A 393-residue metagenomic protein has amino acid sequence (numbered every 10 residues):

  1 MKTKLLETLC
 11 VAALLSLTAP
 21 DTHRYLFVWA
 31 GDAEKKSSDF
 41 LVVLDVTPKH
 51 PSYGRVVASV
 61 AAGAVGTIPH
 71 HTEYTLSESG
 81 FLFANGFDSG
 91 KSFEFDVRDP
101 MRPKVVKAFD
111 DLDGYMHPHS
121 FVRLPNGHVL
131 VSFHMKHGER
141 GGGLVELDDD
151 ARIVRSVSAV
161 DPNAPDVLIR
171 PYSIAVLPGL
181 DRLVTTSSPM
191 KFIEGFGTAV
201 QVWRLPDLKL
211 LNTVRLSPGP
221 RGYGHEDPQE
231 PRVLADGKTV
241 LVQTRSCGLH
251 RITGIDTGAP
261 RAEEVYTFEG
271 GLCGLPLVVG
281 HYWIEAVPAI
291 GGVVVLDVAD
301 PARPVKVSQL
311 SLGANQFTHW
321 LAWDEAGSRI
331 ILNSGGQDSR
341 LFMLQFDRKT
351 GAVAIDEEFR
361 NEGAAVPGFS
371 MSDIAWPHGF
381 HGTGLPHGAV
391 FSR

Functional and structural regions predicted by a protein language model:
D32-K35, D88-K91, M135-E139, P189-I193 (+3 more regions): Short glycine/acidic-enriched loop and turn motifs that connect beta-strands
L44-S52, E94-P103, D150-R152, V202-L211 (+3 more regions): Short loop/turn segments immediately following beta-strands, especially the blade-tip and inter-blade linker loops
Y53-R123: Blade-loop segments of beta-propeller domains
G63-S77, L112-P125, A164-D181, P218-T239 (+3 more regions): Beta-rich, blade/repeat-based domains predominating in secreted/periplasmic proteins but also intracellular
V97-P178, S187-P189: Asp-box/WD-like beta-propeller blade repeats and closely related beta-sheet repeat scaffolds
I169, I174-V294: Beta-propeller domains
E269-R348: Loop/turn-rich, solvent-exposed surfaces of beta-rich toroidal or solenoidal domains
S328-R393: Blade-level signature of beta-propeller repeat domains, shared across WD40, Kelch, NHL, RCC1 and BNR/Asp-box propellers
